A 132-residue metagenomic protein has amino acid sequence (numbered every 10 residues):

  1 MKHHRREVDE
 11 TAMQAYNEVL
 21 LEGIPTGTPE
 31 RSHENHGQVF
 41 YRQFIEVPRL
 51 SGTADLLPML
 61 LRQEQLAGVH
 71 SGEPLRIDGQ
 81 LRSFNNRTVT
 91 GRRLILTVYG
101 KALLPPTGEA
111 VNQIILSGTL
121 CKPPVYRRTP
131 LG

Functional and structural regions predicted by a protein language model:
M1-G132: OB-fold and OB-like single-stranded nucleic-acid-recognition modules and their adjacent interaction interfaces
